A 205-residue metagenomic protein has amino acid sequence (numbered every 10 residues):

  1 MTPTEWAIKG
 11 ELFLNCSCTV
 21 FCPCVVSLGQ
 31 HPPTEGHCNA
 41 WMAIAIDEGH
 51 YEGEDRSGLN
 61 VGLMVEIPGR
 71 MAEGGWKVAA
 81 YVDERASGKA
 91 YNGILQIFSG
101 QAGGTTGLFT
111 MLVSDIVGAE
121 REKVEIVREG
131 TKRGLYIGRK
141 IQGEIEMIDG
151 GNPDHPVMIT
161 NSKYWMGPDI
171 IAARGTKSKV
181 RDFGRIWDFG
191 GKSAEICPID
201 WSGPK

Functional and structural regions predicted by a protein language model:
T2-G49: N-terminal ordered "arm"
F21-P23, D47-G49, P68, R85 (+3 more regions): Generic structural motif
C24, M64-G69, E122-V127: Short amphipathic beta-strand and strand-loop transition segments with alternating hydrophobic
G36-T106: Aromatic- and glycine-enriched beta-alpha-beta binding-site module
I46-E52, G75, T110-D115, W165-D169: Short C-terminal domain-edge/linker segments immediately following a structured domain
G53, S57, E66, E73 (+11 more regions): Intrinsically disordered, low-complexity, compositionally biased regions/tails
W76-H155, T160: Charged linear interaction tracts used for macromolecular binding and regulation
G150-K205: Extended, charged low-complexity segments that frequently continue into or abut oligomerization scaffolds
